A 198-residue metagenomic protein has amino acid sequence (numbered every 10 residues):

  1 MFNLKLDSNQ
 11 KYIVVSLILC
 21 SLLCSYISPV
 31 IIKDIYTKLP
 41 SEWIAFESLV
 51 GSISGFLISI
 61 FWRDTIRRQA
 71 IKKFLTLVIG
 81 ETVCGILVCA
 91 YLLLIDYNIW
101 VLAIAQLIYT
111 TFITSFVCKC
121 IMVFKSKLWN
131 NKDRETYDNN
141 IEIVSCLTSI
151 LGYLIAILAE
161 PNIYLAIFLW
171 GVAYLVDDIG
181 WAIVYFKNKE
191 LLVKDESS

Functional and structural regions predicted by a protein language model:
F2-S54: Helix-loop boundary and gating motifs at the non-cytosolic
I18, I99-V117: Hydrophobic core of transmembrane alpha-helices in multi-pass small-molecule transporters, especially MFS/SLC-type
I31, T114-W129: Intracellular juxtamembrane helix-capping segments at the cytosolic ends of symmetry-related transmembrane helices
S41-E42, W129-I143: Loop-to-transmembrane helix entry/capping segments in MFS-fold secondary transporters and related SLC/MFSD carriers
I58-K72: Helix-to-loop junctions at the C-terminal end of transmembrane segments in multipass secondary transporters
D64, I150-L169: Transmembrane alpha-helix termini and helix-breaking/packing motifs in multi-pass membrane transporters
F74-A90: Structural signature of the two symmetry-related core transmembrane helices
D138-L154: Glycine-rich segments within core transmembrane alpha-helices of 12-TM secondary carriers
